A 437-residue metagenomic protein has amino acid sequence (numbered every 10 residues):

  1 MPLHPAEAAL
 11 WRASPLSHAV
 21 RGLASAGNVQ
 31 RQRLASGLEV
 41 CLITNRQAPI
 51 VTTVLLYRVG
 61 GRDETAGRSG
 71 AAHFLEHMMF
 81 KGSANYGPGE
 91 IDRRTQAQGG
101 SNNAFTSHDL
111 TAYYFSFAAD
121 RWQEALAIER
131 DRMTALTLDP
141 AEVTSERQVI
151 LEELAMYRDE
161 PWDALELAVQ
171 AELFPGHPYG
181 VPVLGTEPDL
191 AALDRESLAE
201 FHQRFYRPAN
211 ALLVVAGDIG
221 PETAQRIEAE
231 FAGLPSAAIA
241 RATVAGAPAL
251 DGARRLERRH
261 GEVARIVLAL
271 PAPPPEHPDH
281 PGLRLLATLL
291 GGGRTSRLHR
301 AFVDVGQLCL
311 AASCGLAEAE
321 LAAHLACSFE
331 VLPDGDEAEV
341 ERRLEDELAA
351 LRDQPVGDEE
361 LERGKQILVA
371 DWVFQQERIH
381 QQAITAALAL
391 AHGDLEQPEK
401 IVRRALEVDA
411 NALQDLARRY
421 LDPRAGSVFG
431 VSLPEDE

Functional and structural regions predicted by a protein language model:
P2-A13, G82, A125, Y157-P208 (+3 more regions): Scaffold signal of the M16-like zinc-metallopeptidase fold and its non-catalytic homologs
P2-G22, L212-G217, F329-E330, L351 (+1 more regions): C-terminal regions of mature proteins
P2-V20, P175, V183-L184, P188 (+3 more regions): An aromatic/glycine/proline-enriched structural segment found at the starts of mature extracellular/organellar domains
N45, V54-L56, I239-R297, C309 (+1 more regions): His/Glu-based metal-binding/catalytic segments typifying zinc-dependent metallopeptidases
Q47, T52-S116, D159, P182 (+1 more regions): M16/MPP (pitrilysin/insulinase) zinc-metallopeptidase core fold and M16-derived inactive scaffolds
K81-N85, S116-R147, S313, A317-Q375: M16/insulysin-pitrilysin zinc metalloprotease superfamily fold
L151-L167, L250-V263, V303-C309, Q354-R403: Short acidic/His-enriched helical or mixed secondary-structure segments at domain edges of catalytic enzymes and some
V267-P271, L290-V331: A structural supersecondary motif
